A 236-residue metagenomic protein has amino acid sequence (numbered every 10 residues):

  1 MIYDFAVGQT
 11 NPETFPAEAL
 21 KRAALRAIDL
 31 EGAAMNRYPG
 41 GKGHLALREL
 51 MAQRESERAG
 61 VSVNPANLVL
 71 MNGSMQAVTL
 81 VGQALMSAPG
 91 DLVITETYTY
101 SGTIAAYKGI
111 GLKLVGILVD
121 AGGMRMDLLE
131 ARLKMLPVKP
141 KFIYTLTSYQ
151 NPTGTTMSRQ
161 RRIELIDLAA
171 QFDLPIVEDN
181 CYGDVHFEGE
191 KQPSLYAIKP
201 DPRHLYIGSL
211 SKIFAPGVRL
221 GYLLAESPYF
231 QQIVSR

Functional and structural regions predicted by a protein language model:
M1-G41, A46, Q53: N-terminal "arm"/small-domain region of PLP-dependent enzymes with the aminotransferase-like
G8-P12, M75, T99-Y100, S148-Q150 (+3 more regions): Short, solvent-exposed loop/turn segments at secondary-structure junctions
F15-A19, T155, E188-E190, G217-R219: Short aromatic-enriched loop/helix-cap "lid" or pocket-rim segments at secondary-structure transitions that line
A34-F172, G183-P202: Conserved core of the PLP fold type I
D184, K191, Y196-Q232: Active-site PLP attachment segment
V234-R236: A short glycine-threonine-serine/GTX helix/turn-capping micro-motif
